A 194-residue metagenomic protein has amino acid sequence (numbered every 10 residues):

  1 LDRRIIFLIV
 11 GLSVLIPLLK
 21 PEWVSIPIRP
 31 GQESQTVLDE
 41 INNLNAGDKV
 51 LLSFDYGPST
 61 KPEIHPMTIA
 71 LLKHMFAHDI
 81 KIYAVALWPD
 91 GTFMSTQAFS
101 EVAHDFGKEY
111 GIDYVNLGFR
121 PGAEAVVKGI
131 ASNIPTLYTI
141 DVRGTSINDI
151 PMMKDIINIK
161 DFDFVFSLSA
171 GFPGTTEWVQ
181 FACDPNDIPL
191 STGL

Functional and structural regions predicted by a protein language model:
L1-E22: Hydrophobic alpha-helical transmembrane signal-anchor segments
V24-N43: Alpha-helical transmembrane signal-anchor/signal-peptide segments
V37-P66: Short extracytoplasmic
K49, D79-I82, P189: Residues at the starts of beta-strands that form the adenosine-phosphate
F54-Y56, L87-W88, F119-R120, F166-F172 (+1 more regions): Structural motif
S59-V115: Membrane-embedded segments
M94-F162, L168-S169: A substrate-binding/cap region within the structured catalytic cores of diverse enzymes
F164-G193: Solvent-exposed soluble domains appended to multi-pass membrane proteins
